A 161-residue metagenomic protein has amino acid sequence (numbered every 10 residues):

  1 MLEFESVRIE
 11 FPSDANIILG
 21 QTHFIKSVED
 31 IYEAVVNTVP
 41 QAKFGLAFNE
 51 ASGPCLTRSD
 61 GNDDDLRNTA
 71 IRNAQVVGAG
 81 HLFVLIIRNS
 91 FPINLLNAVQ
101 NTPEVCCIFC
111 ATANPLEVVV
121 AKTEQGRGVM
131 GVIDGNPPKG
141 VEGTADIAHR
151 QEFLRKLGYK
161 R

Functional and structural regions predicted by a protein language model:
M1-S59, G140-R161: N-terminal, charge-rich interaction modules
N16, N73-A79, S90-R161: Helix-rich interaction surfaces within compact, conserved domain-sized segments that mediate assembly or partner
L19, L85-I87: Conserved beta-strand segments of the P-loop GTPase G domain that flank and frequently precede/overlap
H23-K26, A51-G53, N62-D64, R88-I93 (+1 more regions): Gly/Ser/Thr-rich loops at beta-strand to alpha-helix junctions that form or flank small-molecule/cofactor-binding
K26-D30, G80, N94: Short, well-structured alpha-helical interface segments that form or flank functional binding sites
I31-A34, A70, L95-A98: Hydrophobic side chains in well-ordered alpha-helices
F44-F48, I87, C107-C110: General beta-strand structural signal in soluble alpha/beta enzymes
F48-V84: Aromatic-anchored, charged helix-turn/loop surface patch used as a conserved interaction hotspot
